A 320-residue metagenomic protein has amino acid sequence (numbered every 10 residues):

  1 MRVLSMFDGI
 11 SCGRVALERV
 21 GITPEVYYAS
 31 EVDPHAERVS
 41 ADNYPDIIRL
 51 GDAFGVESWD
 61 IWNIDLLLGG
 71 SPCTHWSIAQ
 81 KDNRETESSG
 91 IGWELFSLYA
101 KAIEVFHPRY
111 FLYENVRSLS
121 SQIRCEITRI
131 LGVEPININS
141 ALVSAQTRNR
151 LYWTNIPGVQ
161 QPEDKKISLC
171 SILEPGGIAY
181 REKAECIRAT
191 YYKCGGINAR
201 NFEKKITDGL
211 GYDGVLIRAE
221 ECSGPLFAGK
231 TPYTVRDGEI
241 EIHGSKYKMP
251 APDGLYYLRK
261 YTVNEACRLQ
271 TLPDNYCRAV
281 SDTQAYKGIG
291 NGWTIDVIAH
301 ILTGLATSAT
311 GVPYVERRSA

Functional and structural regions predicted by a protein language model:
M1-A320: Conserved active-site and SAM-binding loop architecture of S-adenosyl-L-methionine-dependent nucleic-acid
